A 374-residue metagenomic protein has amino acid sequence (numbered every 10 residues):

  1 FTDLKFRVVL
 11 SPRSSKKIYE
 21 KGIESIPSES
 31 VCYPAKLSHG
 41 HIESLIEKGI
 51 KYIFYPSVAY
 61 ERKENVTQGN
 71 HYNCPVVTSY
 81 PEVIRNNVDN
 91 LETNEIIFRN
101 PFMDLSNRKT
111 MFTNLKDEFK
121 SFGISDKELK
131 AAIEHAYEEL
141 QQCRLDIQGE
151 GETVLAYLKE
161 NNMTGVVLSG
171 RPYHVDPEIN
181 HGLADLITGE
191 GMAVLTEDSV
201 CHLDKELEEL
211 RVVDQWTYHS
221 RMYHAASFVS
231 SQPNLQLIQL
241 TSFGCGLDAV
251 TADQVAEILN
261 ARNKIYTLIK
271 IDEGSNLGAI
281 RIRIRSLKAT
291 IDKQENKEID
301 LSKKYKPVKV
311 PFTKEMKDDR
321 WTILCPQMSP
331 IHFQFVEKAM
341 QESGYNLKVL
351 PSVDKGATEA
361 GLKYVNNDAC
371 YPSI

Functional and structural regions predicted by a protein language model:
T2-I374: An N-terminal assembly and electron-transfer interface module characteristic of large anaerobic redox and radical
